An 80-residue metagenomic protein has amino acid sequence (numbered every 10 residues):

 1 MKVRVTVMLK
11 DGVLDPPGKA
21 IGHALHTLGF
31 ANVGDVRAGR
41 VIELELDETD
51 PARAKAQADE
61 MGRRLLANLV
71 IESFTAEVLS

Functional and structural regions predicted by a protein language model:
M1-D11, R40-L44: Short glycine-/aliphatic-rich beta-strand segments at the starts of folded cytosolic domains
T6, V36, E45, E77-L79: Solvent-exposed beta-strand sheet faces enriched in polar/charged residues
G12-L28: Short amphipathic alpha-helix segments
H23, A31, D50-A54: Short, charge-rich, low-complexity interaction segments located in flexible loops at or near secondary-structure
G29, E45, L69: Conserved functional loop/turn residues at catalytic and ligand-binding sites
F30-R37: N-terminal glycine-rich anion-binding loops that anchor highly charged ligand groups
R37-A56: Short, intrinsically disordered low-complexity segments
A52-S80: C-terminal structural segments of small proteins and small subunits
